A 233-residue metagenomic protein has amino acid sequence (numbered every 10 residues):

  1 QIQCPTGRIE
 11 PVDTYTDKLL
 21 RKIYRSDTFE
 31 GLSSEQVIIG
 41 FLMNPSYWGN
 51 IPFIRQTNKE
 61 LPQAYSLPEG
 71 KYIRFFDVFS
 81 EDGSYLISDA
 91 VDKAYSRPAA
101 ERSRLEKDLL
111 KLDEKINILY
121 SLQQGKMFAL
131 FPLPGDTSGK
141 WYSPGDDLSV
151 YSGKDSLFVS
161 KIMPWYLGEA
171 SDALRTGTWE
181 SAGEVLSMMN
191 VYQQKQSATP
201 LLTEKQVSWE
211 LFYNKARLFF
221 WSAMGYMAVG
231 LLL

Functional and structural regions predicted by a protein language model:
Q1-F212: Soluble extramembrane regions of membrane proteins in the secretory/endomembrane system
E204-L233: Core alpha-helical transmembrane segments of integral membrane proteins
